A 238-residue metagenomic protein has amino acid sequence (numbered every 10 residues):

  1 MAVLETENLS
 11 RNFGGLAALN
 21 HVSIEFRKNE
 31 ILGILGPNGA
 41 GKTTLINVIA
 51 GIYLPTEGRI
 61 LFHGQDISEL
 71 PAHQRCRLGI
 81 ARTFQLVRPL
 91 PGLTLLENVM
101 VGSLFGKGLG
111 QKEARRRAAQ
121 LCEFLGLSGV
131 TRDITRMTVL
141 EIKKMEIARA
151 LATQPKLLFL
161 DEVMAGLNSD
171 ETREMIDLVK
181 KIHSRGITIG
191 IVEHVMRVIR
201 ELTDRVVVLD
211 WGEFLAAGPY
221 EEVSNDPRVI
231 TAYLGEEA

Functional and structural regions predicted by a protein language model:
A2-A238: Glycine-rich phosphate-binding loops of nucleotide-dependent enzymes
